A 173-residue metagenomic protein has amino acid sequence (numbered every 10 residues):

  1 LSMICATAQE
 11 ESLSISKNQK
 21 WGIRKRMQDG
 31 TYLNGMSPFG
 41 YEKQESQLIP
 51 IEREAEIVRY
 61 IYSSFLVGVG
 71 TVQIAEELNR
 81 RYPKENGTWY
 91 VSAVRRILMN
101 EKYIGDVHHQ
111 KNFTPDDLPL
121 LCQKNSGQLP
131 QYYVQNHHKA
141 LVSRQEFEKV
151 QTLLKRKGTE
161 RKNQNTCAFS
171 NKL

Functional and structural regions predicted by a protein language model:
L1-E45, H109: Phosphate/pyrophosphate-binding and catalytic-coupling "lid/hinge/switch" segments at subdomain interfaces
I23, M27-Q28, E76-N79, K124-L173: Catalytic and ligand-binding motifs that coordinate phosphates/metal ions in nucleic-acid-processing enzymes
Q44-Y60: Basic, short loop/linker segments at the boundary and entry of helix-turn-helix/winged-helix-like folds
I61-V69: Short helix-to-turn junction characteristic of helix-turn-helix DNA-binding domains, especially the helix
G68-E76: Surface-exposed extracellular loop regions of Gram-negative outer-membrane beta-barrel proteins
N79-A93: Short, basic interhelical loop/turn and adjoining N-cap of the next helix at nucleic-acid- or acidic-partner-contacting
A93-N112: Short, basic alpha-helical nucleic acid-contact segments in DNA-binding proteins and DNA transaction factors
